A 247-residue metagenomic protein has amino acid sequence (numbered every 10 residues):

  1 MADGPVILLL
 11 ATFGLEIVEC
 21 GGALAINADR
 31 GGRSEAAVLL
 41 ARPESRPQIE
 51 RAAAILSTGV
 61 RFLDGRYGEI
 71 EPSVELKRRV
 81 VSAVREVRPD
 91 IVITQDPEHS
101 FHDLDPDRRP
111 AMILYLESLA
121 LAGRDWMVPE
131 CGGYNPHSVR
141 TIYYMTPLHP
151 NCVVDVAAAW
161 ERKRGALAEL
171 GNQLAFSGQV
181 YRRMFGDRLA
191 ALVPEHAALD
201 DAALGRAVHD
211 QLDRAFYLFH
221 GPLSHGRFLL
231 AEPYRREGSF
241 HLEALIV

Functional and structural regions predicted by a protein language model:
M1-R88: Active-site rim/loop-helix segments in enzyme catalytic domains that contact anionic ligands
A2-G4, R124-N135, M145-V247: C-terminal accessory domains and tails appended to enzymatic cores
G14, V60, V92, Y115 (+2 more regions): Divalent metal-coordination and catalytic microenvironments
E16-I17, R42-R46, G68-E69, P97-L104 (+2 more regions): Active-site environment of divalent metal-dependent phosphoester hydrolases
R61-D64, V92-D96, M145-T146: Short beta-strands and strand-loop turn motifs
E71-E75, H102-D107, V154-A157: Short, solvent-exposed loop/turn segments at secondary-structure boundaries
L76, D107-S118, S138, A159 (+1 more regions): Internal, well-ordered alpha-helical segments in soluble enzyme and binding-protein domains
E86-G132: Active-site adenylate/phosphate-handling loop in enzymes that bind or generate adenylated species
